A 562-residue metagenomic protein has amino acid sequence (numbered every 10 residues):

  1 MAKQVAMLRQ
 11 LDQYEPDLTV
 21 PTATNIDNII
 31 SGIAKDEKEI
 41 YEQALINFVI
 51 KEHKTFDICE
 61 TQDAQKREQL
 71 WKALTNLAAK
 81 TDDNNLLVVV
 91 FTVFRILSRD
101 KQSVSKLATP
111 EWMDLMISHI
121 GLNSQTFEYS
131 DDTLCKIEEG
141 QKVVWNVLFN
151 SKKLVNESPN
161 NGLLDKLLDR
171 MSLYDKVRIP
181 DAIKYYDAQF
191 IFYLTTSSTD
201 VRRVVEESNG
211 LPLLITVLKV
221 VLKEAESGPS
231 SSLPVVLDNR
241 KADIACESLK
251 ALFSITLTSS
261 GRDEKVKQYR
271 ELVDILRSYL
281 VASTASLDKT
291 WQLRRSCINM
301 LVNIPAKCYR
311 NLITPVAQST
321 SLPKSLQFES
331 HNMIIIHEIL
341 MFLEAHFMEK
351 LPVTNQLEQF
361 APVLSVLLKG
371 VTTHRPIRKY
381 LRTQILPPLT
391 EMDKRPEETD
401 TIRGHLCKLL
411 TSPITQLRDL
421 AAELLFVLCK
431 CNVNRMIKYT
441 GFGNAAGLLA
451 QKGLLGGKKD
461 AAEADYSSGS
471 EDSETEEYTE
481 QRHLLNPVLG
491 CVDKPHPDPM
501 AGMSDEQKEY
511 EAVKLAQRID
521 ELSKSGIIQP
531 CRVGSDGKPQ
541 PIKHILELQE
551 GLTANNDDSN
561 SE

Functional and structural regions predicted by a protein language model:
M1-N85, G121-L122, G453, G457-E562: N-terminal "cap/leader" segments of large eukaryotic alpha-helical scaffolds
A2-Y186, Y193-T216, E226-D243, L257-R270 (+4 more regions): Elongated alpha-helical scaffolds that mediate protein-protein interactions in large eukaryotic proteins, primarily
E37-L45, L86-V93, T133-V144, I183-I191 (+7 more regions): Extended HEAT/HEAT-like alpha-solenoid repeat tracts in very large eukaryotic scaffold/adaptor proteins
K80, S130, V177, V235-D238 (+4 more regions): Short, charged/polar micro-motifs that form catalytic or ligand-binding hotspots
S130-T133, K153-N156, N160-K184, F190 (+6 more regions): Long alpha-helical HEAT/HEAT-like repeat alpha-solenoid scaffolds in very large eukaryotic proteins, especially those
A242, L249, S259-V266, V273-S330 (+1 more regions): Beta-propeller domains
E247, A251-Q268, A345-V353, E358-P362 (+3 more regions): Extended amphipathic secondary-structure runs
I298-K494: Eukaryotic scaffolding regions of large macromolecular assemblies
